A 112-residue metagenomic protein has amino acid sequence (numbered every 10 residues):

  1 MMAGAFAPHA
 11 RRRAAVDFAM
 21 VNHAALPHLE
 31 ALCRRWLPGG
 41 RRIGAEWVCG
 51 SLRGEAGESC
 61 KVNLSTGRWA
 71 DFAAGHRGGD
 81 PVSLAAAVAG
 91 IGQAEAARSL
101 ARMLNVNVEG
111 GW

Functional and structural regions predicted by a protein language model:
M1-W112: N-terminal structured subdomain of primase-like DNA metabolism proteins
